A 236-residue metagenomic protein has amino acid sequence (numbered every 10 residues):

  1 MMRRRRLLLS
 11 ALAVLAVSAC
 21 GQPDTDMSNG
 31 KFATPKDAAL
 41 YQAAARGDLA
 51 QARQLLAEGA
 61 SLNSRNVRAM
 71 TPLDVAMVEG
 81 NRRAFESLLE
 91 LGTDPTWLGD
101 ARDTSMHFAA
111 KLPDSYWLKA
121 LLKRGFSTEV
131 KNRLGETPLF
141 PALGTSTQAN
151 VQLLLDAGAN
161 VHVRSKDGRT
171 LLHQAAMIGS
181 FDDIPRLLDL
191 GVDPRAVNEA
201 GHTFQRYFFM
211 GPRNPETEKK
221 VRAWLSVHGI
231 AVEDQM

Functional and structural regions predicted by a protein language model:
R4-L9: N-terminal export leaders
S18-A19: C-terminal motif of bacterial Sec signal peptides marking the signal peptidase cleavage site
Q42-G47, V75-N81, F108-D114, P141-T147 (+2 more regions): Ankyrin repeat A-helix N-terminal signature
D48-L56, N81-E90, D114-K123, T147-L155 (+2 more regions): Ankyrin repeat structural motif
P194-E233: Leucine-rich solenoid repeat scaffolds
